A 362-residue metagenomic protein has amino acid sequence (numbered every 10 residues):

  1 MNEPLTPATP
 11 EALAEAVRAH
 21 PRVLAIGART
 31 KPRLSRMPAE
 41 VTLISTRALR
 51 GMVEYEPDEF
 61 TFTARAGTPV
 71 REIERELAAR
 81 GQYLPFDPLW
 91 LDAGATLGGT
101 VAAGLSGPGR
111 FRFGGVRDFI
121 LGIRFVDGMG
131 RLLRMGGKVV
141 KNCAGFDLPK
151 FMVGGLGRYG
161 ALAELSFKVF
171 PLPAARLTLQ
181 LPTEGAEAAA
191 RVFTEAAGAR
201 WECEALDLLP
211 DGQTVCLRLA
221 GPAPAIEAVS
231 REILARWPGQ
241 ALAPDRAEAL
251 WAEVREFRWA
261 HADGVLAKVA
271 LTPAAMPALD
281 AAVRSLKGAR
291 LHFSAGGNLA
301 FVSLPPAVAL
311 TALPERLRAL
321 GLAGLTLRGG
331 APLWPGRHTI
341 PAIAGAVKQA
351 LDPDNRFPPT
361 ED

Functional and structural regions predicted by a protein language model:
M1-V23, T46-A93, V101, L105-K138 (+2 more regions): N-terminal glycine-rich flavin-associated loop
E3-T6, F62-A64, L177-P182, G212-A225 (+4 more regions): Short cationic amphipathic helices and targeting signals
L24-K31: Glycine-rich beta-strand-to-loop/alpha-helix junction loops that act as flexible
R36-V41, L97, G212-T214, R337: A short, glycine/Asx- and small/polar-enriched loop/turn that sits immediately N-terminal to a beta-strand
M37-A39, R47, Q240-D362: Conserved glycine-rich FAD pyrophosphate-binding loop
R71-I73, A186-R191, P224-R231, A275-A281 (+1 more regions): Short, conserved charged micro-motifs
A102, L121-D263: C-terminal substrate-binding/cap subdomain adjacent to the FAD-binding core in PCMH-type and related FAD-linked
